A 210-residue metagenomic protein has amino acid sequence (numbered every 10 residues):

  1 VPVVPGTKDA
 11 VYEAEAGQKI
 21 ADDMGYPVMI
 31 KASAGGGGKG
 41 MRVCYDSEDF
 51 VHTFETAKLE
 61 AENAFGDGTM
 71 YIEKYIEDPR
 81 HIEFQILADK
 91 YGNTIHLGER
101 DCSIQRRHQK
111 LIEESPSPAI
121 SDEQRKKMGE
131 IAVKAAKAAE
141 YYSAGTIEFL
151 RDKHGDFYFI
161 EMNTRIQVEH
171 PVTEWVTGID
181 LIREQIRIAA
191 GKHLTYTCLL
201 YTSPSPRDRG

Functional and structural regions predicted by a protein language model:
V1-I147, R151-H170, V176: N-terminal beta-alpha lobe that positions the nucleotide/phosphoryl donor in ATP/NTP-coupled carboxylate activation
E60, N93, I188, K192 (+1 more regions): Phosphate/oxyanion-binding loops and surfaces in catalytic or ligand/nucleic-acid-binding neighborhoods
A135, H170-P171, L181-L200: Phosphate/diphosphate-binding loops
V176-T177, S203: N-terminal low-hydrophobic presequence detector
Y201-G210: Single conserved hydrophobic/aromatic residue that forms the stacking wall/gate of nucleotide- or nucleobase-binding
